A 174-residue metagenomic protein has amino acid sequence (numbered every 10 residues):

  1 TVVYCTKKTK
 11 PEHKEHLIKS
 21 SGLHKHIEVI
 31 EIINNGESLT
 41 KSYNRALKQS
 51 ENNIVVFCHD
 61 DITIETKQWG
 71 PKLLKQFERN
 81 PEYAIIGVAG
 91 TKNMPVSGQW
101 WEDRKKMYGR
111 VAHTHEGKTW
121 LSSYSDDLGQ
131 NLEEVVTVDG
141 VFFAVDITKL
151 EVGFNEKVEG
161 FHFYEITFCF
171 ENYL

Functional and structural regions predicted by a protein language model:
T1-Y4, E28-E31: Hydrophobic targeting segments
K8-H24: Short, well-formed alpha-helical segments that are part of the catalytic scaffolds of diverse glycosyltransferases
G36, Q68-R110: Conserved donor NDP-sugar-binding/catalytic core segment of glycosyltransferases
G36-S50: Glycine-rich, basic loop-to-helix element that forms the pyrophosphate-binding segment of sugar-nucleotide handling
V55: Short aromatic/hydrophobic "clamp" motif used to bind/position activated sugar donors
H59-T63: The conserved acidic donor/metal-binding loop of glycosyltransferases
L73, G129-Q130, V136-L150, K157-L174: A short, conserved alpha-helix in the catalytic core of glycosyltransferases
K105-V135: Short, flexible, basic/aromatic active-site loop/helix in glycosyltransferases
